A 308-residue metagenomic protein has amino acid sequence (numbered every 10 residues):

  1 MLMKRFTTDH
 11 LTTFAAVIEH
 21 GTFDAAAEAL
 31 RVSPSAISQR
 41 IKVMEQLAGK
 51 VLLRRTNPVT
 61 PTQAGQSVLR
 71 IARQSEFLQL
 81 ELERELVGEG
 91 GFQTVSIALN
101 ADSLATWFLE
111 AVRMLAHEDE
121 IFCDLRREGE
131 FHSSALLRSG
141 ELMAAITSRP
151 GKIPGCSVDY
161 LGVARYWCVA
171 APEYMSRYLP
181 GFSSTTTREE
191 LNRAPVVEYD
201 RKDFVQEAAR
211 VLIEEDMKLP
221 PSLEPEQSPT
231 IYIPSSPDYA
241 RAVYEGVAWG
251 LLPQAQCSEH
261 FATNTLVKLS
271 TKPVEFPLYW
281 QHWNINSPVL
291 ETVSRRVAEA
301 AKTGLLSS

Functional and structural regions predicted by a protein language model:
A15-R31: Short helix-boundary/capping micro-motifs
E45-Q63: A short LG(V/I)-centered, amphipathic sequence patch enriched for acidic residue(s) preceding the LG motif
L47-A48, V68-G90, V95-S96: Alpha-helical linker/hinge and terminal dimerization helices associated with HTH transcriptional regulators
F92-I153: Central regulatory/effector-binding core of bacterial HTH transcription factors
S157-W167, A262-P277: Short beta-strand->loop
R188, N192-S222: Secondary-structure junction motif
M217-K268: Hydrophobic hinge/microswitch elements
V247, L269-S308: A late-sequence structural motif
